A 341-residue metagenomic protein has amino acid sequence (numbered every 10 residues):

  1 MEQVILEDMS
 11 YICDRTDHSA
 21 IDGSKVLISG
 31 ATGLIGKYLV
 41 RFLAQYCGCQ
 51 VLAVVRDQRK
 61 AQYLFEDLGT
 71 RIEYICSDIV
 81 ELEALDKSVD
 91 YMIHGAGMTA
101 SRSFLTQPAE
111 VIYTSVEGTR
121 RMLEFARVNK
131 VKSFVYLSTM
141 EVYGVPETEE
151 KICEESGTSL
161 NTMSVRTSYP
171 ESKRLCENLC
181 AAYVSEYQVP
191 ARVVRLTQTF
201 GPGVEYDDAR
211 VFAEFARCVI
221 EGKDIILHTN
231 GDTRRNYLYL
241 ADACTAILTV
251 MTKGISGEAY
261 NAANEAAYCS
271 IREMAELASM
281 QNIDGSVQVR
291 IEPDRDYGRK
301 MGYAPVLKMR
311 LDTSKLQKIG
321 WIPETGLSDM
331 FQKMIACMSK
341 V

Functional and structural regions predicted by a protein language model:
M1-A20, T325-V341: Amphipathic terminal alpha-helices
L27-A44: N-terminal Rossmann NAD(P)H-binding glycine-rich loop of SDR-like oxidoreductase domains
C76-T114: NAD(P)H-binding glycine-rich loop region in Rossmannoid oxidoreductase-like domains and their noncatalytic homologs
H94, R120-R166: Conserved Rossmann-fold NAD(P)-dependent oxidoreductase catalytic core, especially the SDR/UDP-sugar
T139, E177-P202, A213: Conserved beta-loop-beta element that borders a ligand/cofactor-binding pocket
R174, F200-A213, K223, H228 (+3 more regions): Glycine/proline-rich active-site loop of Rossmann-fold NAD(P)-dependent oxidoreductases
L240, R272-E273, D296-I322: Conserved C-terminal active-site "lid" loop/helix of NAD(P)H-dependent oxidoreductases that clamps the redox cofactor
K253-K300: Mid/C-terminal beta-alpha module of Rossmann-like enzyme folds, strongest in SDR-family dehydrogenases/epimerases
